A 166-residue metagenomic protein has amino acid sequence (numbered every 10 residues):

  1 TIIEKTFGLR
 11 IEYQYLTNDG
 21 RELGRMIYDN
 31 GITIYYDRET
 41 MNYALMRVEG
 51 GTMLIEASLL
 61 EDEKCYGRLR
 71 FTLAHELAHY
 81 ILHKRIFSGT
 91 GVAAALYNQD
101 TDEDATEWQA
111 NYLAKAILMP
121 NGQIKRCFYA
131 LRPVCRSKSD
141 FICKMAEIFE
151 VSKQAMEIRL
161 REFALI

Functional and structural regions predicted by a protein language model:
T1-I166: Active-site hotspot residues in diverse enzymes, especially metal/ion-binding acidic/histidine motifs
